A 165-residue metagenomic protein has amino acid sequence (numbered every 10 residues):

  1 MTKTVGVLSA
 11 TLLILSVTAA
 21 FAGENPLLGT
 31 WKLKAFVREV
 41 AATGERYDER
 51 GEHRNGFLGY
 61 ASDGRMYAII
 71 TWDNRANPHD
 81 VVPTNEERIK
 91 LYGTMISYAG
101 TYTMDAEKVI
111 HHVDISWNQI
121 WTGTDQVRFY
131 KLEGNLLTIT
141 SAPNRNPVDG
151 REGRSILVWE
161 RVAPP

Functional and structural regions predicted by a protein language model:
M1-A10: Bacterial N-terminal signal peptides that target proteins for export
L15, A19-P165: Lipid interaction determinants
